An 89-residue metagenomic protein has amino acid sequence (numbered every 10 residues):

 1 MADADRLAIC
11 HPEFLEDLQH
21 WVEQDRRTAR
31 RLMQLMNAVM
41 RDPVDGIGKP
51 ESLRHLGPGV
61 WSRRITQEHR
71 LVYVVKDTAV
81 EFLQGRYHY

Functional and structural regions predicted by a protein language model:
M1-E68, V75-Y89: Basic, Lys/Arg-enriched alpha-helical interface segments
